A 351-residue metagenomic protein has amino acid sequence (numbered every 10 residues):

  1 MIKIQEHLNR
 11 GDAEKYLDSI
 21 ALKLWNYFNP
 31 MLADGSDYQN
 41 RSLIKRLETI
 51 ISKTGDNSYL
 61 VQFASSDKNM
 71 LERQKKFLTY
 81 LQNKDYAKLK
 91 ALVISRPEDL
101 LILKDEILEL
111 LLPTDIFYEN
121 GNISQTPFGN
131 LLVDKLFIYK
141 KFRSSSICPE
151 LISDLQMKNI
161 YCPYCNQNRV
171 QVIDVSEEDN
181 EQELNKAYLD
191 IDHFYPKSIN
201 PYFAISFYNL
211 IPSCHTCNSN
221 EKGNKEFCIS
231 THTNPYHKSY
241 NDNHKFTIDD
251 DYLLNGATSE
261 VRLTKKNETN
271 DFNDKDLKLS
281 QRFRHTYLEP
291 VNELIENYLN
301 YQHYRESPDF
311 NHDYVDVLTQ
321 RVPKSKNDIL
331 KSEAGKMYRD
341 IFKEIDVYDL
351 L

Functional and structural regions predicted by a protein language model:
I2-Q74, S259-L351: C-terminal, charged low-complexity interaction regions
L60-F137: Low-complexity, highly charged intrinsically disordered N-terminal segments that act as targeting/localization
I107-Y161, Q167, I199-A204: Short, charged surface segments at domain edges that flank catalytic/cofactor-binding sites
I160, Y208-P212: Cys/His-enriched microdomains
C162-C165, C214-C217: Short cysteine-rich clusters marking metal-coordination/redox-active sites
N166-N209, G223-F227, N234-Y240: Histidine-centered nuclease catalytic patch
P212, T216, F227-C228: Double-stranded beta-helix
N220-D274: Domain-level detector of nuclease and nuclease-like folds in predominantly extracellular/periplasmic contexts
